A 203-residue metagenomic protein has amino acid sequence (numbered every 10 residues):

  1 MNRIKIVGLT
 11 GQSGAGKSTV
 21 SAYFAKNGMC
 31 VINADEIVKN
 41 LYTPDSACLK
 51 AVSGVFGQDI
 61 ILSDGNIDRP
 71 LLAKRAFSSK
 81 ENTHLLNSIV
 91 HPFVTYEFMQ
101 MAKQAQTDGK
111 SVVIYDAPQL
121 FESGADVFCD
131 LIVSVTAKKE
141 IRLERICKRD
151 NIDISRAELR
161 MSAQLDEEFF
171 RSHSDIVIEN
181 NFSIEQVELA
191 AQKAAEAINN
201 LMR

Functional and structural regions predicted by a protein language model:
L9: Hydrophobic anchor at the beta1->P-loop junction of P-loop NTPases
Q12, F24: P-loop (Walker A) phosphate-binding loop of NTP-binding proteins
A15: ATP-binding Walker
S18: Walker A/P-loop
E36-G109: ATP-dependent small-molecule kinase phosphotransfer cores that center on conserved nucleotide phosphate-binding segments
F98, V127-F128, K139, K148 (+1 more regions): Small-molecule kinase domains that catalyze NTP-dependent phosphoryl transfer to phosphate-bearing small molecules
M99-T107, S111-R149: ATP-dependent NMP and nucleoside kinases share a basic, alpha-helical "lid"
